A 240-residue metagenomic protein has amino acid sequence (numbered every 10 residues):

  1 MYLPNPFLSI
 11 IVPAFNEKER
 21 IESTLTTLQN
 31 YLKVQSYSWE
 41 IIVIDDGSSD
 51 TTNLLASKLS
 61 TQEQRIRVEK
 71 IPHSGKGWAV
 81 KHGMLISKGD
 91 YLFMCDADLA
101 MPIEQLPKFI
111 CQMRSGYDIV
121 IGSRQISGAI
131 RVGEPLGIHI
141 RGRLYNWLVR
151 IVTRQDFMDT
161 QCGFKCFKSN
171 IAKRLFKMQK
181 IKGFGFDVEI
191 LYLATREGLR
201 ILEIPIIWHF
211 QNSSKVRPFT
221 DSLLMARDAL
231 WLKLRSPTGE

Functional and structural regions predicted by a protein language model:
M1-F7, V152-R154, M178-E240: Hydrophobic helical membrane-anchoring modules
M1-N30: N-proximal low-complexity "stem/linker" segments adjacent to membrane-targeting elements
E17-R20, S48, K76, P102: Donor nucleotide-sugar binding loop of glycosyltransferases
T24, T52, V80, E104-L106 (+1 more regions): Acidic donor-diphosphate engagement hotspot in glycosyltransferases and nucleotidyltransferases that stabilizes
W39-I42, N53-I86: Conserved donor nucleotide-binding strand/loop of the catalytic core
D45-L54, L99: A conserved acidic beta->alpha catalytic loop
I71-I86, Y91, I103-F184, F210-T220 (+1 more regions): Acceptor/aglycone-binding surface of glycosyltransferases and processive sugar-polymer synthases
